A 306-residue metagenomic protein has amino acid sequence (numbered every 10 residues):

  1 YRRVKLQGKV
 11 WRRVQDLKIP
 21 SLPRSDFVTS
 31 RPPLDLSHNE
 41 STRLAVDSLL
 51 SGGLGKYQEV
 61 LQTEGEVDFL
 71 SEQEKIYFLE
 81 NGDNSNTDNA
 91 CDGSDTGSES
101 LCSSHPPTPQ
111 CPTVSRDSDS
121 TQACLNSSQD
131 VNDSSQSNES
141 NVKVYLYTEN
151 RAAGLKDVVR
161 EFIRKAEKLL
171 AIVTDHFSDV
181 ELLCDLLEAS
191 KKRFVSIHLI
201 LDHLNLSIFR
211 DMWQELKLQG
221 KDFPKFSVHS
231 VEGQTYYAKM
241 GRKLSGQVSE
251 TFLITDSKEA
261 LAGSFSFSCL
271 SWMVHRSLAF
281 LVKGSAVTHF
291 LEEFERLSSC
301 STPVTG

Functional and structural regions predicted by a protein language model:
Y1-E161, V180, C184, S196-E259 (+1 more regions): HKD-type phospholipase D/PLD-like phosphodiesterase module
F162-E167: Secondary-structure "cap/kink" motif recognition
K168-A171, E259: Structural motif
L170-T174, L199-I200: Short catalytic-loop micro-motif centered on adjacent basic/acidic residues
A171-I172, E181-R193: Amphipathic alpha-helical interface segments within eukaryotic helical scaffold and small GTPase-regulatory domains
F177: Hydrophobic pocket-lining residues within nucleotide cofactor-binding pockets
H289-G306: Cysteine/selenocysteine-centered motifs that mediate thiol-based redox chemistry or coordinate metal-sulfur cofactors
